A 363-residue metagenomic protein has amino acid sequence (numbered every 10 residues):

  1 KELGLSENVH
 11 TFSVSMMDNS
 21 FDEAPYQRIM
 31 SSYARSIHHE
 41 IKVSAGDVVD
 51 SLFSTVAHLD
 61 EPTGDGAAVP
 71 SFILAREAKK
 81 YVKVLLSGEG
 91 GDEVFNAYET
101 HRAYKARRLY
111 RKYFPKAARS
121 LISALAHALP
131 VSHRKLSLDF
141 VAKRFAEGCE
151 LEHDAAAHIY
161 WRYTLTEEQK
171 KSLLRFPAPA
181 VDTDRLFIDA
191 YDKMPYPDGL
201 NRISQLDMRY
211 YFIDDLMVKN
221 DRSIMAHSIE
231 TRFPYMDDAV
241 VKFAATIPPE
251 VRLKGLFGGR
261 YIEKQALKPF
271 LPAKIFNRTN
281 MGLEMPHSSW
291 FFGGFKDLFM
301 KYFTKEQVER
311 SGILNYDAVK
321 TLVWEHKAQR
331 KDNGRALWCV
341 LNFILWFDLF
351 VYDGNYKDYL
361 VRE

Functional and structural regions predicted by a protein language model:
L3, N8-H10, M17-H58, A178-L186: A conserved beta-strand->alpha-helix junction
D18-D22, D47-V49, E93-F95, F233 (+1 more regions): Flexible loop/turn segments at secondary-structure boundaries
I29, T55-V56, E99-A106, K357-D358: Short secondary-structure boundary/capping segments
S36, A67, K80, V84-L86 (+1 more regions): Adenosyl-5′-phosphate
H39, D60-G64, L109-F114, E250-K254: Short, polar/flexible loop-turn hinges at active-site or ligand-entry regions and domain interfaces
F72-H133, M217-V240: Active-site adenylate/phosphate-handling loop in enzymes that bind or generate adenylated species
